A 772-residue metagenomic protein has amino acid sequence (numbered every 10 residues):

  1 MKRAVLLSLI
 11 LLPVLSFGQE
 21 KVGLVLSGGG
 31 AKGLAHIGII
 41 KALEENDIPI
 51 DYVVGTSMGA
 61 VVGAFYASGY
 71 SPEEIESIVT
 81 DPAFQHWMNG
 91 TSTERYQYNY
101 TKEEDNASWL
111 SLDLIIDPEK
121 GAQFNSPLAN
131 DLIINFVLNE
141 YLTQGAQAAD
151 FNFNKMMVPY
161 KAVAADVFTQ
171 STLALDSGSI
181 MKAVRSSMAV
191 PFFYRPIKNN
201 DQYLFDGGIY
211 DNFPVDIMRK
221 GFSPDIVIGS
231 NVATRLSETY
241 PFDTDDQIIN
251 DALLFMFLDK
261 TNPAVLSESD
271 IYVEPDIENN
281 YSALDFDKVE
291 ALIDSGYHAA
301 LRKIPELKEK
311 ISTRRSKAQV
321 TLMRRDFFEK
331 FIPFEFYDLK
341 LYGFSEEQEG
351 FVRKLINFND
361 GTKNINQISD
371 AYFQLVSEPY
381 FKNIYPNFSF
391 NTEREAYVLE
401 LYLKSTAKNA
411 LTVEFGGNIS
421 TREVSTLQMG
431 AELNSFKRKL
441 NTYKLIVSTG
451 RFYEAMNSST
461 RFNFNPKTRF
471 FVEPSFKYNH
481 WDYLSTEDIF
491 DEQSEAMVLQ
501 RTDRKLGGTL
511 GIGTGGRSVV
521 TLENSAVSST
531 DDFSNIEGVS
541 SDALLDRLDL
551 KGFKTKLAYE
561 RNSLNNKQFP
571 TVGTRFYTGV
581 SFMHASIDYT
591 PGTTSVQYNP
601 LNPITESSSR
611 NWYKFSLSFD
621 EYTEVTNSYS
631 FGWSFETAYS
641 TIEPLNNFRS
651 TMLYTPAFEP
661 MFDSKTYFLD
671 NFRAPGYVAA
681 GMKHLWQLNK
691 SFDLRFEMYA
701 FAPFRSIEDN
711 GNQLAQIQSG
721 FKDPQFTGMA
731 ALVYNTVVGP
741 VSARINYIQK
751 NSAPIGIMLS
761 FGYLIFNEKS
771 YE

Functional and structural regions predicted by a protein language model:
A4-S16: Sec-dependent N-terminal signal peptides
G18-T56, A64-I384, F388-F390, E395-Y397 (+1 more regions): Patatin-like phospholipase
E306-R314, S628-W633, F692: Flexible, glycine/charged-enriched surface loops at secondary-structure junctions
F358-N366, Q713-G720, T727-M729, V733-Y734: C-terminal soluble interaction/assembly domains
S377, N383-L564, Q568, L653-F662 (+4 more regions): Gram-negative/organellar outer-membrane beta-barrel architecture
F415, G552-N689, F696, F701 (+1 more regions): C-terminal outer-membrane beta-barrel translocator/porin domains of Gram-negative envelope proteins and their
A700-A715, I765-N767: C-terminal beta-signal and adjacent terminal beta-strands/loops of Gram-negative outer-membrane beta-barrel proteins
